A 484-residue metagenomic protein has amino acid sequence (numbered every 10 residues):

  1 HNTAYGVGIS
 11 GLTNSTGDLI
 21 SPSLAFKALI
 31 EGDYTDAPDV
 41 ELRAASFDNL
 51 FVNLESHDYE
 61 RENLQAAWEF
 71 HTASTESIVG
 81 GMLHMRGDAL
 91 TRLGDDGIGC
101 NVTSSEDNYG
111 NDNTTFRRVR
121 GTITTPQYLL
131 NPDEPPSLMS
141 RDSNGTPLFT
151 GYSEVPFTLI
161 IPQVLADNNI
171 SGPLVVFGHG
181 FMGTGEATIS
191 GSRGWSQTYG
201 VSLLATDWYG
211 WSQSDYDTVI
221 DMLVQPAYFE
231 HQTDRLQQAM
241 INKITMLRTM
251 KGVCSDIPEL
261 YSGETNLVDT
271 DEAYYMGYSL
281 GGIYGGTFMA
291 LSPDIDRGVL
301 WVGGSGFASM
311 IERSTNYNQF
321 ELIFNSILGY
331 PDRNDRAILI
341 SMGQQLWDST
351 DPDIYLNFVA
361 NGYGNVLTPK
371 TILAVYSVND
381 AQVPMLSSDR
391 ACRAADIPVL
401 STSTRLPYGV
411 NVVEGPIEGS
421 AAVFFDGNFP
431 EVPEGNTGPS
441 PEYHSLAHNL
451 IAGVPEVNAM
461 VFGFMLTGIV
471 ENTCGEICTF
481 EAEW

Functional and structural regions predicted by a protein language model:
H1, G11-N108, S143-L148, G180 (+1 more regions): Acidic, Ser/Thr/Gly/Pro-rich low-complexity segments and short DxT(G/T)-type signature motifs
N2-A4, G8, T16-F26, G81-H84 (+9 more regions): Short, solvent-exposed loop/turn and secondary-structure capping segments
E69-H71, L174-F177, S202-D207, Y274-M276 (+3 more regions): Structural recognition of the beta-strand scaffold that forms the well-ordered cores of secreted hydrolase catalytic
G97-D167, P173-L174: Domain-level recognition of soluble alpha/beta enzyme cores, biased toward histidine phosphatases/phosphomutases
L129-L130, F181-E186, G210-D215, V253 (+5 more regions): Flexible loop/turn segments at secondary-structure boundaries
N131-E154, D167-G263: Cap/lid segment of the alpha/beta-hydrolase catalytic domain
R235-Q238, R297, W301-W484: C-terminal subdomain of alpha/beta-hydrolase-fold enzymes, centered on the catalytic histidine and its supporting
T249, V253-E312: Primarily recognizes the serine-hydrolase "nucleophile elbow" in alpha/beta-hydrolase and SGNH/GDSL folds
